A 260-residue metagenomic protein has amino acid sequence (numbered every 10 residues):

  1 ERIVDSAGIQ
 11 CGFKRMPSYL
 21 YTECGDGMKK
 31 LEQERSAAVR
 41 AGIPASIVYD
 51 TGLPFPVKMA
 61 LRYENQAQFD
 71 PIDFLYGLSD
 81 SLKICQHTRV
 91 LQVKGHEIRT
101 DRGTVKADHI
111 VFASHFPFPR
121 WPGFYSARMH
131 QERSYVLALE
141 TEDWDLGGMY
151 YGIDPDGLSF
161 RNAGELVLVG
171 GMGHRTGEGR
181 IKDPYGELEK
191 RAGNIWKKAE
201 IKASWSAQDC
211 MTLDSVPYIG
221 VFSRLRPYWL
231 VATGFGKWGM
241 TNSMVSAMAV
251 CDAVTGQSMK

Functional and structural regions predicted by a protein language model:
E1, D73, G77, T241-A249: Short amphipathic alpha-helical face segments that pack within enzyme cores and frequently flank/anchor catalytic
E1-Y49: Dinucleotide-binding Rossmann-like beta1-alpha1 core, especially the glycine-rich loop that anchors the ADP
Q10-L20, V48-G77, M172-R175, T233: Helix-loop-beta segment of a Rossmann-like dinucleotide-binding subdomain
M28-A41, V57-H109, A113: Helical element adjacent to the flavin cofactor pocket in flavoenzyme catalytic cores
A37, N65, D154-P155, G164 (+2 more regions): C-terminal catalytic lobe of FAD-dependent flavoproteins
S46-Y49, K83-C85, K202-S204: General small-molecule cofactor/ligand-binding pocket signal
A67-Q68, L91, F112, F116-F118 (+4 more regions): Short, glycine-/Ser/Thr-/acidic-enriched flexible segments
V93-R161: Flavin-dependent oxidoreductases
